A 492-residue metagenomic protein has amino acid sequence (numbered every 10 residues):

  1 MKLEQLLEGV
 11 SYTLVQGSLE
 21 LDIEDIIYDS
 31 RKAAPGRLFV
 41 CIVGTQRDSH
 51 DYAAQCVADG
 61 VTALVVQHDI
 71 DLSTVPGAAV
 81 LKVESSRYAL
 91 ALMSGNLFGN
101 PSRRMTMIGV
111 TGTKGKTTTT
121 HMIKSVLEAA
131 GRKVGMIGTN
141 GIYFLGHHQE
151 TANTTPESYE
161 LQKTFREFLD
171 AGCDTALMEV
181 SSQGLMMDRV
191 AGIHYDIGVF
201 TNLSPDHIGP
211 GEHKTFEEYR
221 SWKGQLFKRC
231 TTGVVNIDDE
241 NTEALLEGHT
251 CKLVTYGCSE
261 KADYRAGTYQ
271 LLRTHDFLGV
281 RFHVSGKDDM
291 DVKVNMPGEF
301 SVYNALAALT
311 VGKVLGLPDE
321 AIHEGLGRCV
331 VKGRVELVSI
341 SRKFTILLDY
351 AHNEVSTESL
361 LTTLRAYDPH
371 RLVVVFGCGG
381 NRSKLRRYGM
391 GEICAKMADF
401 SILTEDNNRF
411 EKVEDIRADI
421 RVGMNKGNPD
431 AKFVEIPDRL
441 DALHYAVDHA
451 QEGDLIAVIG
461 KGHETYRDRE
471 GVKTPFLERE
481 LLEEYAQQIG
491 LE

Functional and structural regions predicted by a protein language model:
M1-L14, P35-L38, T250, K287 (+4 more regions): ATP-dependent carboxylate-amine ligase
M1-L92, K228, Y269, K293 (+4 more regions): N-terminal leader/targeting and accessory segments in enzymes
L7-G9, I70-G77, A171, D196-I346 (+1 more regions): Acidic, Mg2+-coordinating active-site environments of NTP-dependent enzymes
L7-V10, A89-G233, I237, N241-H249 (+3 more regions): Phosphate-binding loop of NTP-binding sites
G44-Q46, S182-Q183, S204-H207, D239-E240 (+3 more regions): Short glycine-rich anion-binding loops that position phosphate/pyrophosphate groups of nucleotides and phosphorylated
A53-A58, L169, A191, R365: Non-catalytic positions within long, well-ordered alpha-helices that form the structural scaffold/packing of enzyme
A58, T62-H68, G233-I237, V375-F376 (+1 more regions): Short internal beta-strands
M136, M178, G198, V235 (+4 more regions): Structural beta-sheet core signal
